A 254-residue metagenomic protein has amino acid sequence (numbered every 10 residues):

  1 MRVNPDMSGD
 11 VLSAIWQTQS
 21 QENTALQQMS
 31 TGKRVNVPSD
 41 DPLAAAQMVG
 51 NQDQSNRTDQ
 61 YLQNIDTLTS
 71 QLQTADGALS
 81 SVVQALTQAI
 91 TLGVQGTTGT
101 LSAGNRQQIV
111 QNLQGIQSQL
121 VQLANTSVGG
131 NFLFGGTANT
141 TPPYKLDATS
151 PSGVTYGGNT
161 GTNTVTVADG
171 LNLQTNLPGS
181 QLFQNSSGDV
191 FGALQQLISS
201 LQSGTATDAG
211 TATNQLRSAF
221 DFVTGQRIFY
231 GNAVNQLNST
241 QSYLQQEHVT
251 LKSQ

Functional and structural regions predicted by a protein language model:
M1-N139, S199-Q254: Amphipathic alpha-helical polymerization modules
I90-L194: Amphipathic alpha-helical coiled-coil/heptad-repeat segments
